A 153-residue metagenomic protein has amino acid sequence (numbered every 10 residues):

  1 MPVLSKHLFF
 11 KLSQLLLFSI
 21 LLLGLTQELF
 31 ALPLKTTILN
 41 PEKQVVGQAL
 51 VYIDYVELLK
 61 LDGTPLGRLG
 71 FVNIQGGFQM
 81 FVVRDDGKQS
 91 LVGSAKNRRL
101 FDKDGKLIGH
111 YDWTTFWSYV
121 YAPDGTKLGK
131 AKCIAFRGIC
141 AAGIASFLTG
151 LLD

Functional and structural regions predicted by a protein language model:
M1-F10: N-terminal secretory signal peptides that target proteins for export/translocation
F9-F10, F18, F30: Aromatic (phenylalanine/tyrosine) cluster motif
F9-Q14, F136-G138: Short N-terminal leader segment in a subset of presequences, especially plant chloroplast and some mitochondrial
S13-G24: Bacterial N-terminal signal peptides
F30-D153: Long terminal segments
